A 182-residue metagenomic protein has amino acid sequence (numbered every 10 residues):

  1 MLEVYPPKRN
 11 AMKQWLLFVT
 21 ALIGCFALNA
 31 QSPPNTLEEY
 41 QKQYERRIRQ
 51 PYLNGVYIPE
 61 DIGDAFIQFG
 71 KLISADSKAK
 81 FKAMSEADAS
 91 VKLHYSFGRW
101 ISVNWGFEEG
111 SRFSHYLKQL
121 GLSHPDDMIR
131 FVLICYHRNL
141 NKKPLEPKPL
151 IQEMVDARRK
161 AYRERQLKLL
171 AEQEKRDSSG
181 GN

Functional and structural regions predicted by a protein language model:
M1-N35: Bacterial Sec-dependent N-terminal signal peptides
L2, I23, L120, S179-G180: Feature targets compositionally biased, intrinsically disordered low-complexity regions with long contiguous runs
E3-V4, M12-K13, P33-T36, I58-P59 (+4 more regions): Serine/threonine-rich low-complexity intrinsically disordered regions
N29-I67, P149-N182: Sec-dependent signal peptide cleavage junction
L37-F107: N-terminal Sec/ER secretory leader and immediately downstream segment of secreted/extracellular precursors
D76-K80, M84-K175: Compact alpha-helical subdomains of small soluble proteins
